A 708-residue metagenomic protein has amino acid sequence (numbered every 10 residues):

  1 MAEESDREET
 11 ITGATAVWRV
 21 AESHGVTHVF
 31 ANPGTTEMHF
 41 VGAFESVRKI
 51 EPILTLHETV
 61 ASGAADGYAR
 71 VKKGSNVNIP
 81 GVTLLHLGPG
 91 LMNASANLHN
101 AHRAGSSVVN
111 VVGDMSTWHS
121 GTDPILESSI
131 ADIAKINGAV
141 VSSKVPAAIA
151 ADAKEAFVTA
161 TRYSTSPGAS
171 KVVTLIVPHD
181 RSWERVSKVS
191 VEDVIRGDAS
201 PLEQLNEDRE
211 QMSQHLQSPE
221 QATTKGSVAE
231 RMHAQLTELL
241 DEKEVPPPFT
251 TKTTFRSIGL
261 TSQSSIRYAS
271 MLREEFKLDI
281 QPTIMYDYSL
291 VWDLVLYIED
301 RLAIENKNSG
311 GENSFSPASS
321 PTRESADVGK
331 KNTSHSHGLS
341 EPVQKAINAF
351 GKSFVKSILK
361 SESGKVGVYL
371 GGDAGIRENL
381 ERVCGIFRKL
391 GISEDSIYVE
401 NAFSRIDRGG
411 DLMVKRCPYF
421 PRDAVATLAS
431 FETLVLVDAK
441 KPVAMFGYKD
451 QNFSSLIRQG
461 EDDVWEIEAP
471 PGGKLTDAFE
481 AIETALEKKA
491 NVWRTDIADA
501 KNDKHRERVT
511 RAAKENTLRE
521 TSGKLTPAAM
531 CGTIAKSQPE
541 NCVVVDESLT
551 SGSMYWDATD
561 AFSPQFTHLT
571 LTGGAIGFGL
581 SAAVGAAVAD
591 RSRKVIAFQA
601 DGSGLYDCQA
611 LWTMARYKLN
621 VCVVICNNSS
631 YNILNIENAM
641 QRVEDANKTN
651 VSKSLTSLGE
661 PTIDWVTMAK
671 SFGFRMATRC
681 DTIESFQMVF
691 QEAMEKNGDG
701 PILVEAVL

Functional and structural regions predicted by a protein language model:
A2-E8, I176, V189, A199-L202 (+9 more regions): Phosphate/pyrophosphate-binding active-site segments
R7-H99, R103-A104: N-terminal cofactor/phosphate-binding cores enriched in small/glycine residues, especially glycine-rich loops such as
A14-T27, N32-T36, F40-E45, V366 (+1 more regions): Active-site diphosphate/adenylate-binding microenvironment
T27-H28, R70-V112, N137-D193, A326 (+6 more regions): Structural signature of the thiamine diphosphate
S62, R70-G74, Q214, L370-D463 (+7 more regions): Glycine-rich, anion-gripping cofactor-binding loops and their flanking helix/strand elements in enzyme active sites
A101, V111-A153, A326, K330 (+3 more regions): Glycine-rich, acidic loop regions that bind phosphate or pyrophosphate groups
V111, H119-S128, M554-L708: Thiamine diphosphate
Q221-P321, S325: Phosphopantetheine-dependent thiolation modules in NRPS/PKS and related acyl-activating systems
